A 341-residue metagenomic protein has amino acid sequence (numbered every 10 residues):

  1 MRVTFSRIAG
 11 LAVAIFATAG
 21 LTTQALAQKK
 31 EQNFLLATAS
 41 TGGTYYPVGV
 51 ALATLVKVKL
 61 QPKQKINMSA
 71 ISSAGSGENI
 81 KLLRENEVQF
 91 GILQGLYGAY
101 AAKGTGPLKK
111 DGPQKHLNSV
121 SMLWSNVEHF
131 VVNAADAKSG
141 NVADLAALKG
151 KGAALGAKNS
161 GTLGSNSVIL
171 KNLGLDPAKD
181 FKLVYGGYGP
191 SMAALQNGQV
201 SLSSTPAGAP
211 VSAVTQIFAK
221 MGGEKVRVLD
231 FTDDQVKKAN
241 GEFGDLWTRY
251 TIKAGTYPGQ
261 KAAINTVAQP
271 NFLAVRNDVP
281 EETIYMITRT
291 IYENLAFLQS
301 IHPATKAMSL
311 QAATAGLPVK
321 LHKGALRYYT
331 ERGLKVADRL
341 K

Functional and structural regions predicted by a protein language model:
M1-A12: Bacterial N-terminal signal peptides that target proteins for export
L21-A27: Sec/Tat signal peptide C-region and signal peptidase I cleavage site
N33-P62, A70, S125-N197, A296 (+2 more regions): Bilobed "Venus flytrap"/periplasmic-binding protein-like clamshell domains and structurally analogous long
V58, S69-D111, G189-A194, A209-F218 (+1 more regions): Pocket-flanking alpha-helical
R84-I92, K151-A153, Q196-T205, M221-V226: Alpha-to-beta junction loops
K110-H129, G255-I264: A structural signal for short loop-to-beta-strand junctions that line the ligand-binding cleft of periplasmic/secreted
V226-M286, Y328, R339-L340: C-terminal lobe and pocket-closing loops of periplasmic/extracytoplasmic Venus-flytrap solute-binding proteins
I291-M308: Periplasmic-binding protein-like
